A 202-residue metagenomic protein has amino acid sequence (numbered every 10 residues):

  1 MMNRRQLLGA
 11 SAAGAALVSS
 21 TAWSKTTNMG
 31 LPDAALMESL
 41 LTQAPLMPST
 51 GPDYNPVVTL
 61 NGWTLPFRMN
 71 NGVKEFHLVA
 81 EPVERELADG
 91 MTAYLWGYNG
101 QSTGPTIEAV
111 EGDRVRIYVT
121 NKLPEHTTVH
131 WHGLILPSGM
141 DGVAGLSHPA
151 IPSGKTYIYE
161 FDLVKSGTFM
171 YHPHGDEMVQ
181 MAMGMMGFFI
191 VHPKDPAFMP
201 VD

Functional and structural regions predicted by a protein language model:
M1, T21-N70: C-terminal segment of N-terminal export signals and the immediately downstream linker at the start of the mature
M1-A15: N-terminal secretory signal peptides and thylakoid transit peptides that target proteins across membranes
G14, S24, L60, S102-T106: N-terminal processing/targeting junctions
L65-R68, V79, P193: Non-catalytic, glycine-rich low-complexity segments
G72, M183, P200-D202: A short, structural micro-pattern
E75-V191: Histidine- and aromatic-enriched segments that form or immediately flank copper-ligand environments
H192-D202: Low-complexity, Pro/Ser/Thr- and charge-rich linker/hinge segments at domain boundaries
